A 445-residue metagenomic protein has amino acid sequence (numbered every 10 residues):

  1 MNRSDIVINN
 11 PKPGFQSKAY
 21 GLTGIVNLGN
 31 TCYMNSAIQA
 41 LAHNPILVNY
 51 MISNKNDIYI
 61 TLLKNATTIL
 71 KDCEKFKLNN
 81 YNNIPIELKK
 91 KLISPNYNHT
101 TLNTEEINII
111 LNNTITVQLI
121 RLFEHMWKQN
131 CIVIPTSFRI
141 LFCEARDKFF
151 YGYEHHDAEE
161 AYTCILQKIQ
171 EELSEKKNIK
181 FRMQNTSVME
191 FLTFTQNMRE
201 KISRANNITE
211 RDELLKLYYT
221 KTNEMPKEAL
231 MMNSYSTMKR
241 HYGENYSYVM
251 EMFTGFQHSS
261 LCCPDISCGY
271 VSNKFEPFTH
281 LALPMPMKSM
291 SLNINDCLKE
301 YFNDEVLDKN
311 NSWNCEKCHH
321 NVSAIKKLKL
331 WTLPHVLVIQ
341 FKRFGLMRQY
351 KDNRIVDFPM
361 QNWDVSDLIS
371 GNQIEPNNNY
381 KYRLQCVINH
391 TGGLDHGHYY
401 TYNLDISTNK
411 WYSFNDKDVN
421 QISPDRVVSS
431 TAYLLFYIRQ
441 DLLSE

Functional and structural regions predicted by a protein language model:
M1-Y20, V26, I38-L41, K55 (+4 more regions): Exposed substrate/partner-binding surface patches
N2-I208, L214, M285-M287, V336-Q340 (+2 more regions): USP/UBP deubiquitinase core
L192-F194, E244-Y248, M252: Conserved beta-strand/loop block within the catalytic cores of divalent metal-dependent phospho-transfer/hydrolysis
E200, T209-R240: Long amphipathic alpha-helical scaffold segments
G255-Q257: Folded extracytoplasmic luminal domains of secretory or organellar precursors
